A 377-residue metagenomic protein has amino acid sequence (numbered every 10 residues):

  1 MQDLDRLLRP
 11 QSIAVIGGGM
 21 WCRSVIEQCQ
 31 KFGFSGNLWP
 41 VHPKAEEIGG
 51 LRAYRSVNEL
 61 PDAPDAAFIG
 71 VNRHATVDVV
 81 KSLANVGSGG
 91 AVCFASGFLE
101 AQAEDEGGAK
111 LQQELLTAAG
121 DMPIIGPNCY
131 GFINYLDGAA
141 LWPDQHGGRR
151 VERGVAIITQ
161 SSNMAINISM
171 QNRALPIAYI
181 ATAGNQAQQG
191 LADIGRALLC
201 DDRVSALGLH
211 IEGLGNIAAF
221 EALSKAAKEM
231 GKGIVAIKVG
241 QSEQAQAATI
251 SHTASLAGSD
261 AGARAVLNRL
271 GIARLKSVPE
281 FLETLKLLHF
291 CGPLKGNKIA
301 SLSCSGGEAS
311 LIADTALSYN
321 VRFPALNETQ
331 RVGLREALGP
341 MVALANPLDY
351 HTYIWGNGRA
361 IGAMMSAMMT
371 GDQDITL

Functional and structural regions predicted by a protein language model:
M1-L377: Catalytic-core regions of core metabolic enzymes, especially those transforming organic acids/acyl-group intermediates
